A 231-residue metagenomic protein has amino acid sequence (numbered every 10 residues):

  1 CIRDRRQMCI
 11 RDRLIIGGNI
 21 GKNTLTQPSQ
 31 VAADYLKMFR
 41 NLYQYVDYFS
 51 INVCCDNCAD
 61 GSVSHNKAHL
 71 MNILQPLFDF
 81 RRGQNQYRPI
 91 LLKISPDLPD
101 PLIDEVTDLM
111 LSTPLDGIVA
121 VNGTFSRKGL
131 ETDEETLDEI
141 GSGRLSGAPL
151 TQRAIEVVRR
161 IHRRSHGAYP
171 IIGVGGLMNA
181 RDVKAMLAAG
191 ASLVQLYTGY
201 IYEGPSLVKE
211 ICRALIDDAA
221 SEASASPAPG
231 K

Functional and structural regions predicted by a protein language model:
C1-I10: Single conserved hydrophobic/aromatic residue that forms the stacking wall/gate of nucleotide- or nucleobase-binding
N19-G21, I94-D100, G167-R181: Glycine-rich beta-to-alpha transition loops that act as phosphate-gripper elements at the mouths of alpha/beta enzyme
K22-L36, V63-H65, L91-S112: Active-site glycine- and acidic-residue-rich loops that bind and position anionic ligands or nucleotide-like cofactors
V53-C55, V119-F125, G176-L177, V183-E210: Glycine-rich phosphate-binding active-site loops on the catalytic face of alpha/beta enzymes
D56-H65, L109-G167, L207: Glycine/Thr-rich beta-alpha phosphate-binding loop at enzyme active sites
K67-I90, E139-Y169, I211-A220: Alpha-helix-loop-beta-strand connector modules within alpha/beta enzyme cores
L98-L111, R163, L177-V194: Catalytic cores of alpha/beta
K128-S142, G199-A225: C-terminal helical cap(s) of enzyme catalytic domains, especially alpha/beta-barrels
